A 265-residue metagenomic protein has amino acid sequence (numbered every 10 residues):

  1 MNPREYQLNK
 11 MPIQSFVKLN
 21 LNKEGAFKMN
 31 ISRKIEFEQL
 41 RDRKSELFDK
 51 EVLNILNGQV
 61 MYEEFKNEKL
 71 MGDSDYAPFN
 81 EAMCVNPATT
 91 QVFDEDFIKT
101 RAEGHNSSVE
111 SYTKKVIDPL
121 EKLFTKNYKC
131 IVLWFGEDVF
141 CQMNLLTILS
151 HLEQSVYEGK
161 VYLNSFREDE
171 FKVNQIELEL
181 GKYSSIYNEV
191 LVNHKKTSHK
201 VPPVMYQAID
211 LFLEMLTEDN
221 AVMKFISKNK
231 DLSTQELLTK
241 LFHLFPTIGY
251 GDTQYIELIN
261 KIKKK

Functional and structural regions predicted by a protein language model:
L19-V109: A structured, charge-rich N-terminal accessory region that forms the first stable segment of a protein and links
I55, C130-V139: Acidic beta-strand-to-loop metal/phosphate-binding motif
E63-N67, A88-T89, C141-L149, K172-Q175: A short acidic (Asp/Glu
E68-M71, T125, L146-E158: Short, surface-exposed basic-aromatic patches at helix termini and helix-loop junctions that form
Y76-M83, Q154-V173: Conserved beta-strand -> loop -> alpha-helix junction used to position metal-binding or nucleic-acid-contacting
N106-K122: Glycine-rich, highly charged phosphate/nucleotide-binding loops
V173-L241: A conserved mid-domain beta-alpha-beta active-site/ligand-binding segment of alpha/beta enzyme cores
N229, H243-K265: Charge-enriched amphipathic alpha-helical scaffolds
